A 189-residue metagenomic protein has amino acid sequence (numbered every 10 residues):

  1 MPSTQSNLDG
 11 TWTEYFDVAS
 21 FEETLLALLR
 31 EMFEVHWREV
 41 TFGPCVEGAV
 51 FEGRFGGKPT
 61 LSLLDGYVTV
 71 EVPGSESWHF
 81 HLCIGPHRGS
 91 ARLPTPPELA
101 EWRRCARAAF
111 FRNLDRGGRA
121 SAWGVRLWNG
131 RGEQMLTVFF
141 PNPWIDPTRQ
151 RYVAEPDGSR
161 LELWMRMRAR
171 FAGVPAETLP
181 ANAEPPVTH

Functional and structural regions predicted by a protein language model:
M1-H189: Long compositionally biased, domain-poor regions of proteins
